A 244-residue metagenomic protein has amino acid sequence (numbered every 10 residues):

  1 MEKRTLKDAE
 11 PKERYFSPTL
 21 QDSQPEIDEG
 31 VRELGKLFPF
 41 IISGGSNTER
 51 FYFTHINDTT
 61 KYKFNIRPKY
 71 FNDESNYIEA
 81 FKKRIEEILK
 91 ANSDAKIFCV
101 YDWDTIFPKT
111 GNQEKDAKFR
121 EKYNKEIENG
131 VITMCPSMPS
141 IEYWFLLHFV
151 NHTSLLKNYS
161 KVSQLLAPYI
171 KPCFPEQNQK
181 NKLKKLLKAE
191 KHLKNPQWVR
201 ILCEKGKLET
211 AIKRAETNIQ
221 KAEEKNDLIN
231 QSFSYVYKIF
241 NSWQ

Functional and structural regions predicted by a protein language model:
M1-F38, R50, H55-Y70, E86-K90 (+2 more regions): C-terminal accessory helical subdomains adjacent to catalytic cores in phosphodiester- and nucleotide-handling enzymes
L37-Y52, I78-K82: N-terminal carbohydrate-binding/catalytic regions of secreted carbohydrate-active enzymes
S43, Y101-W103: Short glycine-centered, acidic/aromatic-flanked micro-motifs in structured strand/loop junctions that mark active-site
Y70-I78: Acidic-and-aromatic substrate-binding clefts and catalytic sites of carbohydrate-active enzymes
